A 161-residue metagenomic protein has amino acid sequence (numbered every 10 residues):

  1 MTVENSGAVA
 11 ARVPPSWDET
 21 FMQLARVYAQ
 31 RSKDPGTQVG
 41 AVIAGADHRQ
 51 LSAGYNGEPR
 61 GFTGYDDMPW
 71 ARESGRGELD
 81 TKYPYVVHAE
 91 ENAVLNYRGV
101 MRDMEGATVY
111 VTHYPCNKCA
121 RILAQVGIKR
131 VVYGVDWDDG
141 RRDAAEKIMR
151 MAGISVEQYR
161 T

Functional and structural regions predicted by a protein language model:
M1-T161: Zinc-dependent deaminase catalytic domain
